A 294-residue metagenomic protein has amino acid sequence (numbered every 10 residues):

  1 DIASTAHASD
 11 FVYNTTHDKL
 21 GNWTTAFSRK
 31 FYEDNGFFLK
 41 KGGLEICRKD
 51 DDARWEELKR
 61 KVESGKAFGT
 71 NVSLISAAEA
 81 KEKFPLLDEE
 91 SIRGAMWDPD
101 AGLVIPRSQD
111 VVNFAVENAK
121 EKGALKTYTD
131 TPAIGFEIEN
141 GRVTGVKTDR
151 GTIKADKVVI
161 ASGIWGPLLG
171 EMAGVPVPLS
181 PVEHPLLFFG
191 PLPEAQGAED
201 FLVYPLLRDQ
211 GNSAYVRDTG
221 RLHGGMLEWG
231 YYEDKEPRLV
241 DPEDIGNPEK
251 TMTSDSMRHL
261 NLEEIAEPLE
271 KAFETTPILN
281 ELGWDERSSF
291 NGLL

Functional and structural regions predicted by a protein language model:
D1-T5: Glycine-rich FAD pyrophosphate-binding loop
S9-K83, G211-V216: Dinucleotide-binding Rossmann-like beta1-alpha1 core, especially the glycine-rich loop that anchors the ADP
D10-Y13, K30-L44, G135-E137, G141-R142 (+1 more regions): Active-site substrate-recognition segment that forms the wall of the catalytic cavity or substrate channel
T25-S28, L58, S108, V112 (+1 more regions): Aromatic/hydrophobic pocket-lining residues that form the small-molecule binding cavity in soluble enzyme cores
F37-R48, K81-K122, T144, E249-S256: Helix-loop-beta segment of a Rossmann-like dinucleotide-binding subdomain
N71-S73, K126, P176, D285: Conserved beta-strand segments of alpha/beta enzyme cores
S76-A77, T129-T131, S288: Short loop/edge segments at beta-strand edges and connector loops that shape dinucleotide/nucleotide cofactor-binding
D98-K157, I164-W165: Helical element adjacent to the flavin cofactor pocket in flavoenzyme catalytic cores
